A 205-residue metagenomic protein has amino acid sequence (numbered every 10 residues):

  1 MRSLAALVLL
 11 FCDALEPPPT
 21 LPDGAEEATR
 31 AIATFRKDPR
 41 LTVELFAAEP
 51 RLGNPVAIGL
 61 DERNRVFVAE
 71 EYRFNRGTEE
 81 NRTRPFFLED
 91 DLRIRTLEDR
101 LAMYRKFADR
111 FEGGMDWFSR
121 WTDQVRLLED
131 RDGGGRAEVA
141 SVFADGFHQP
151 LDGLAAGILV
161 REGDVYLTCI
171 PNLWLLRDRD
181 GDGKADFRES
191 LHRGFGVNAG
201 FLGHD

Functional and structural regions predicted by a protein language model:
M1-V8: Sec-dependent signal peptide recognition, specifically the positively charged N-region followed immediately by
R2, D13-D205: Beta-propeller domains with acidic blade repeats across secreted/periplasmic ectodomains and cytosolic WD/CNH propellers
